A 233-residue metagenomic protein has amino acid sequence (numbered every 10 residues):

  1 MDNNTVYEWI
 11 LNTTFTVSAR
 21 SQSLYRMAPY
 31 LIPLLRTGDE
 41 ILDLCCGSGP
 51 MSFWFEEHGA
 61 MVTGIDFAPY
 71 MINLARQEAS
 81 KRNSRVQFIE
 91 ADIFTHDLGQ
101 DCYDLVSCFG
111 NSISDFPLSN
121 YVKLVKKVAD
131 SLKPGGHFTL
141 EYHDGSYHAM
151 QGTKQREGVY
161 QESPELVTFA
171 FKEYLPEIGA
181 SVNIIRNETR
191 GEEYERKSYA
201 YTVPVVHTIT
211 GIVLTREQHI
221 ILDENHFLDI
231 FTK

Functional and structural regions predicted by a protein language model:
M1-R36: Conserved class I S-adenosyl-L-methionine
C45-G47: Class I SAM-dependent methyltransferase "Motif I" SAM/SAH-binding loop
P50-T95: Class I SAM-dependent methyltransferase SAM/SAH-binding core
L98-V106: A short acidic, Gly/Pro-enriched loop at the edge of an enzyme's catalytic core that lines a small-molecule cofactor
L105-S119: A short SAM/SAH-binding and catalytic strip from SAM-dependent methyltransferases
V122-P134: A short glycine-rich, Lys/Arg-flanked "PGG" loop and its adjoining helix->strand segment in the class I
T139-T208: SAM-dependent methyltransferase
I209-K233: C-terminal lobe and adjacent flexible extensions of AdoMet/dcAdoMet transferase-like proteins
